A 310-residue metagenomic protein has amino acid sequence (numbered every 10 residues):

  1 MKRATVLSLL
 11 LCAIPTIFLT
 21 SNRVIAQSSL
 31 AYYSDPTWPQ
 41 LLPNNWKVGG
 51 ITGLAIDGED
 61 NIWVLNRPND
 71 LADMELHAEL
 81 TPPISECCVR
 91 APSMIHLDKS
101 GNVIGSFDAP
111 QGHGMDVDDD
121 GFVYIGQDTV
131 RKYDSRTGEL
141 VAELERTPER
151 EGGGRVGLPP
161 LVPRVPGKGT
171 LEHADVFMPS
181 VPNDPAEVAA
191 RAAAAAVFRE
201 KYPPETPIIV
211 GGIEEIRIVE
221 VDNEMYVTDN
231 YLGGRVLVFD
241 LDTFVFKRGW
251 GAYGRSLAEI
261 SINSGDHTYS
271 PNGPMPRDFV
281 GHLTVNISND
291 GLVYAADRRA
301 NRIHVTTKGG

Functional and structural regions predicted by a protein language model:
R23-T37, I84, L257: Blade/loop signatures of beta-propeller domains
P36-A78, G212-I218, E224: Beta-strand-rich domains and repeat architectures in extracellular enzymes and scaffolds, especially beta-propellers
W46-D57, R90-P92, A109-F122, R150-G169 (+5 more regions): Beta-rich, blade/repeat-based domains predominating in secreted/periplasmic proteins but also intracellular
E59, R67-N69, D128, N230-Y231 (+2 more regions): Short loop/turn segments immediately following the C-termini of beta-strands
N61-W63, F122-Y124, E224-T228, L292-A295: Conserved beta-propeller blade signature
L65-V89, T228-N230, L237: Short, conserved, GDST-rich strand-edge loop motifs in beta-rich repeat architectures
A91-I95, T129-R131, R235-V238, R302-V305: A short loop-to-beta-strand structural motif that recurs across blades of beta-propeller domains
L97-N102, D134-G138, D240-T243, T307-G310: Short loop/turn segments that connect beta-strands within beta-propeller blades
